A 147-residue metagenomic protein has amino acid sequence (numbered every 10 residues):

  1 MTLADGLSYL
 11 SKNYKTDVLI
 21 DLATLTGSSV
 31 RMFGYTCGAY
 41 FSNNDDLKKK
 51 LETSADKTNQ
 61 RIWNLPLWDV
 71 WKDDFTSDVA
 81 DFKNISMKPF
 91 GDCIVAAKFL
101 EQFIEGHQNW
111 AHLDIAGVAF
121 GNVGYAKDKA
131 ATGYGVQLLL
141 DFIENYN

Functional and structural regions predicted by a protein language model:
M1-N147: A generic structural signal for tightly packed, nonpolar segments enriched in small/aliphatic residues
